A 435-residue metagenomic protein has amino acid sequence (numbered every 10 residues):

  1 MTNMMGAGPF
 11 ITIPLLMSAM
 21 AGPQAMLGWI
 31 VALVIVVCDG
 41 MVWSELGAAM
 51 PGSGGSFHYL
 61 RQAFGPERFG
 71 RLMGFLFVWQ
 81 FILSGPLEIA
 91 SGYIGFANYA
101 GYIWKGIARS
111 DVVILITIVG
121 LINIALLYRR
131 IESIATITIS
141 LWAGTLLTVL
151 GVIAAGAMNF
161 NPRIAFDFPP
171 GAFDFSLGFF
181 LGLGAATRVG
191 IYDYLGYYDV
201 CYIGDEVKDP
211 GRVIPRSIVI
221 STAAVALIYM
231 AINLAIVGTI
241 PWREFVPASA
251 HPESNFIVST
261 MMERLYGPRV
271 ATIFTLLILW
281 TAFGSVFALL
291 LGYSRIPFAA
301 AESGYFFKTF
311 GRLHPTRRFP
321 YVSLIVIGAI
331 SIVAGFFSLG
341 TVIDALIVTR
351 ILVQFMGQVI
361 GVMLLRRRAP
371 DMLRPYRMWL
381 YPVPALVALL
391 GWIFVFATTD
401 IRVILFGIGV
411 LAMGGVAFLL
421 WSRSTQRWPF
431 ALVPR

Functional and structural regions predicted by a protein language model:
M1, M26, P66-I82, L115-V119 (+4 more regions): Select transmembrane alpha-helical segments in multipass membrane proteins
I13, H58-P66, G101-G106, S217 (+2 more regions): TM-loop-TM module centered on a large, flexible mid-protein loop between adjacent transmembrane helices in multi-pass
L15, V37-G120, A125-Y128, I278-A299 (+1 more regions): Hydrophobic transmembrane alpha-helices that form the core helical bundles of multi-pass secondary transporters
L15-A21, A25, S91-V112, I131-W142 (+4 more regions): Transmembrane helix-loop boundary segments of multi-pass membrane transporters
M26, I107-D111, I139-T275: Helix-loop-helix junctions that connect adjacent transmembrane segments in multi-pass membrane transporters
A97, D111-P162, L177, L195 (+4 more regions): Membrane-interface loop-to-helix entry segments
T148-A155, P297, L346-R374, V410-F430: Hydrophobic alpha-helical segments of multi-pass membrane transport proteins
T309-F319, F355-I404, R427-P434: C-terminal membrane-solvent junction of multi-pass transporters and transport-like membrane proteins
